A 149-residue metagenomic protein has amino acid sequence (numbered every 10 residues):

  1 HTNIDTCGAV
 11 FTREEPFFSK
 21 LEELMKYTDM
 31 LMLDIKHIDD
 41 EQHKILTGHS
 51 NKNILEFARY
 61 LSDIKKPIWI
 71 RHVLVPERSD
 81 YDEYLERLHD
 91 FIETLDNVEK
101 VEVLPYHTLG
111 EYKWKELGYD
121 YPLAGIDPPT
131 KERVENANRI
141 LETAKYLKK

Functional and structural regions predicted by a protein language model:
H1-L104, L109: Conserved AdoMet/S-adenosylmethionine-binding subsite of the radical SAM
P67, E132-K149: C-terminal accessory region of radical SAM enzymes
E83, D90-E93, E99, K115-R139: A structural motif corresponding to the C-terminal lobe/cap of the Radical SAM core domain
